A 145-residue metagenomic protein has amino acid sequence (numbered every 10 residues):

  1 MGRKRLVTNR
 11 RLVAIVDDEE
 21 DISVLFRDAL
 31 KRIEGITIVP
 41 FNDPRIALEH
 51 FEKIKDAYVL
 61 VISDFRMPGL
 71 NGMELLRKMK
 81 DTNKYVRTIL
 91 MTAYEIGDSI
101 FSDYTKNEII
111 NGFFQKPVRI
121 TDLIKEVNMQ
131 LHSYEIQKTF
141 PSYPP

Functional and structural regions predicted by a protein language model:
E20-V39: Two-component/phosphorelay signaling modules centered on CheY-like receiver
P40-L60: Acidic, metal-coordinating helix/loop segments flanking the phosphotransfer/catalytic sites of two-component signaling
E49, M73-Y85: Short amphipathic alpha-helix used as the core "switch/output" element in two-component signaling
D64: Active-site residues of response regulator receiver
M67: Receiver (REC) domain active-site loop signature in two-component systems and cognate sites in sensor histidine kinases
E74, E95-G112, T121, K125: Alpha4 helix (beta4-alpha4-beta5 surface) of REC/receiver domains from two-component response regulators
M91-A93: Hydrophobic/aromatic residues positioned on beta-strands within the core alpha/beta folds
V118-V127, L131, E135, T139: C-terminal output helix
